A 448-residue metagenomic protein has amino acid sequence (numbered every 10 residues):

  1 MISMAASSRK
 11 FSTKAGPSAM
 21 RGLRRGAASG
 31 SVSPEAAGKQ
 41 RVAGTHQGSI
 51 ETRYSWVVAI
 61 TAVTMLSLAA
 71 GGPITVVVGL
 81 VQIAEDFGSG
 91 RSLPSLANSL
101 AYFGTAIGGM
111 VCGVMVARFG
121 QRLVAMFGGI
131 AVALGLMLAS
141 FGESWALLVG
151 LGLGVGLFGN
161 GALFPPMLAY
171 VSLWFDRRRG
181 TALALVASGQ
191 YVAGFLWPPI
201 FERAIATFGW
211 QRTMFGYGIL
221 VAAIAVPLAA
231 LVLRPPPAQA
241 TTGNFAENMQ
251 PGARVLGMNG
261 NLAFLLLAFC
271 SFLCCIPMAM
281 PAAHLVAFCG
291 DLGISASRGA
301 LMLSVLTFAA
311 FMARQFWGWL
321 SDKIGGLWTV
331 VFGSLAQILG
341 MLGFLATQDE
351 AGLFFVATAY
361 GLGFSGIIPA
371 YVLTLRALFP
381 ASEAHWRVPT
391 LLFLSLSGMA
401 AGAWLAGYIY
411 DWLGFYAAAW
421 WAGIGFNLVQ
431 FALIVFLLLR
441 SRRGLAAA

Functional and structural regions predicted by a protein language model:
V57-R91, W197-P198, P281-V286: Extracytoplasmic
S67, G135, A146-A162, F272 (+1 more regions): Hydrophobic core of transmembrane alpha-helices in multi-pass small-molecule transporters, especially MFS/SLC-type
V76-I83, N261-Q315: Extracytoplasmic gate region of multi-pass secondary transporters
I83-A84, M115-V116, L196-F208, C289-G290 (+2 more regions): Interfacial helix-cap and linker-helix signal at transmembrane-aqueous boundaries of multi-pass secondary transporters
I107-A146, S321: Conserved MFS/SLC helix-loop-helix module at the cytosolic interface between two early adjacent transmembrane helices
V124-M137, W328-G343: Structural signature of the two symmetry-related core transmembrane helices
G161-F175, G366-F379: Intracellular juxtamembrane helix-capping segments at the cytosolic ends of symmetry-related transmembrane helices
Q190-P236: Helix-loop-helix hairpin linking two adjacent transmembrane segments in secondary transporters
